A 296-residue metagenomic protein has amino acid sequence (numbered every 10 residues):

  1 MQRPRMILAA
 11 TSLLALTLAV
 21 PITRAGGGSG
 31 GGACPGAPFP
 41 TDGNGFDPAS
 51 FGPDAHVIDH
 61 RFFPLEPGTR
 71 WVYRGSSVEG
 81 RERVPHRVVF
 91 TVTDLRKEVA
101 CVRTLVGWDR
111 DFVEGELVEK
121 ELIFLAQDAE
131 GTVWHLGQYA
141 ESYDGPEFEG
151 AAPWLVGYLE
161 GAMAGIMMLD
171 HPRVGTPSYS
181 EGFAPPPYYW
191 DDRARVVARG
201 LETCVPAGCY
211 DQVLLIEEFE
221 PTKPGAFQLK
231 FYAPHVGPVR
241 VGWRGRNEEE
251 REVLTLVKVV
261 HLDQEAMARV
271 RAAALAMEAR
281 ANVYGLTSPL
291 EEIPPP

Functional and structural regions predicted by a protein language model:
M1-A10: Bacterial N-terminal signal peptides that target proteins for export
A9-A19: Bacterial N-terminal signal peptides
P21-T23: Membrane-interface motif at the C-terminal end of an N-terminal transmembrane signal
A25-G27: Boundary at the C-terminal end of the N-terminal hydrophobic targeting segment
G30-P296: Conserved functional acidic sites
